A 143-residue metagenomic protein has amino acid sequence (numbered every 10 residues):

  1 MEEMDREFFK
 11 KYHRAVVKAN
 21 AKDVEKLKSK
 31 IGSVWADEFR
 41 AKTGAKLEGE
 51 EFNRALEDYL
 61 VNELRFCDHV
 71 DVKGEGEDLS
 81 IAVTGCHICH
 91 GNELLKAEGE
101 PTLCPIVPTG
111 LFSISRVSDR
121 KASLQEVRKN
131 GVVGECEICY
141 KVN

Functional and structural regions predicted by a protein language model:
M1-L103, K121-N143: N-terminal accessory segment detector
P101-D119: Active-site helix/loop of acyl-thioester processing domains in fatty-acid/polyketide metabolism, spanning hotdog-fold
